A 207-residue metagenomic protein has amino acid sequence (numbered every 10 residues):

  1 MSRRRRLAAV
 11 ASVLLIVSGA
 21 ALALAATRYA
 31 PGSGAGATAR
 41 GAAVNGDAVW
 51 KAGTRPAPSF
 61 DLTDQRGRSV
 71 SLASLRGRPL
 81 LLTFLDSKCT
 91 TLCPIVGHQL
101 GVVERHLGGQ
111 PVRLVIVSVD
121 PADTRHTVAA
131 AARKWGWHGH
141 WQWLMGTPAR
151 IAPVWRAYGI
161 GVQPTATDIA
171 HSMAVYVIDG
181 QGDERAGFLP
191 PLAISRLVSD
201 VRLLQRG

Functional and structural regions predicted by a protein language model:
M1-S59, G207: N-terminal targeting signals for export/organelle localization
A57-P58, L80, S172-A174: Short loop/turn microsegments at loop-to-beta-strand junctions
F60-L80, E104-L107: A short beta-strand-turn-helix
S71-L100: Short active-site neighborhood of thiol/selenol oxidoreductases, capturing the structured segment around
P79, E104-G108, W155-Y158, V162 (+2 more regions): Sec/Tat-exported extracytoplasmic proteins
I95-V154: Structural microenvironment flanking redox-active thiols in thiol-disulfide oxidoreductases
G139-W141, A152, Y158-Y176: Structural micro-motif
T165-G207: Thiol-/selenol-based redox modules, centered on thioredoxin-like and closely related oxidoreductase domains
